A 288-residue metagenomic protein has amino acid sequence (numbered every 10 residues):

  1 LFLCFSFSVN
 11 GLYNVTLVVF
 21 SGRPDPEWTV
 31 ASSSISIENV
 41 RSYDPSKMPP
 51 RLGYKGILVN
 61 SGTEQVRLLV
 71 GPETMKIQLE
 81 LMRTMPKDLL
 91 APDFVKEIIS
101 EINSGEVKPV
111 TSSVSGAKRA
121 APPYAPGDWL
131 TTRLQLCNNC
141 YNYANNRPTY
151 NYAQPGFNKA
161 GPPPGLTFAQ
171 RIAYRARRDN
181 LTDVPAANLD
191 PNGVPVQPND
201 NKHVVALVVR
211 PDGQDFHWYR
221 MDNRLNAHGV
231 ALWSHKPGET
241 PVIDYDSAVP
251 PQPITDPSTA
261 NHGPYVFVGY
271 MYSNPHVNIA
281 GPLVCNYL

Functional and structural regions predicted by a protein language model:
L1-G11: Cleavable N-terminal signal peptides of Sec/SRP-targeted secreted and luminal proteins
V9-R119: Function-determining sites in protein domains
N14-T16, E27, G56-L58, Q65-L69 (+5 more regions): Ordered hydrophobic segments in well-structured contexts
W28-S34, R133-C137, G165, A169 (+2 more regions): Solvent-exposed, acidic/flexible segments
T84-K87, P92-T111, N223-L288: Active-site or metal-binding loop neighborhoods of secreted/extracellular toxin and effector enzymes
V114-V184: Cysteine-nucleophile protease catalytic domains, especially the papain-like/related folds used in DUB/UBL proteases
P164-T240: ...with weaker cross-activation on analogous glycine-rich loops/strands in unrelated enzymes
